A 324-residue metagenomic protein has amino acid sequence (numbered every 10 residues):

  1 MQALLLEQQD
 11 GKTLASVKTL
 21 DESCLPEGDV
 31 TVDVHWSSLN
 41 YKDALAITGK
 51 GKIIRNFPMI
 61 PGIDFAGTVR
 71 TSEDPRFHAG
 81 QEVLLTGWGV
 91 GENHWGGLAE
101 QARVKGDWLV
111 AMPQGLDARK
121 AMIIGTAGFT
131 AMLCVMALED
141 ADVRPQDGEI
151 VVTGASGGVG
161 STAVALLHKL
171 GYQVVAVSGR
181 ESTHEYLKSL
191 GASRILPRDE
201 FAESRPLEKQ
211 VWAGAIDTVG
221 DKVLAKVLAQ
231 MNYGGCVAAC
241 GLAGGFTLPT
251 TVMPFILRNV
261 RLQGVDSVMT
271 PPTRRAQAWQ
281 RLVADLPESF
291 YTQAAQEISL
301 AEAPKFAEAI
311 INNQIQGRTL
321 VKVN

Functional and structural regions predicted by a protein language model:
S23-S38, K50-V90: Glycine-rich beta-strand-centered segment in the early N-terminal region that forms part of a ligand/cofactor-binding
Q81-E82, Q101, E149, K169 (+1 more regions): Residue-level marker of beta-strand positions
T86-V151: NAD(P)H dinucleotide-binding glycine-rich loop of Rossmann-like/cofactor-binding domains, especially the beta1-alpha1
L98, G179-Y186, F246-V252: Short, glycine/polar-rich helix-capping loops at beta-to-alpha or helix-loop-helix junctions that flank or form
G128-F129, G154-S161, G220: Glycine-rich NAD(P) Rossmann-fold beta1-alpha1 loop
H168-V223, Q280: Adenosine-nucleotide cofactor-binding segment
K222-S289, V323-N324: Glycine-rich phosphate-binding loop and adjacent beta-alpha segment of Rossmann(oid) nucleotide-cofactor-binding
T273-N324: C-terminal hydrophobic helical "lid"/dimerization subdomain of Rossmann-like NAD(P)H-dependent oxidoreductases
